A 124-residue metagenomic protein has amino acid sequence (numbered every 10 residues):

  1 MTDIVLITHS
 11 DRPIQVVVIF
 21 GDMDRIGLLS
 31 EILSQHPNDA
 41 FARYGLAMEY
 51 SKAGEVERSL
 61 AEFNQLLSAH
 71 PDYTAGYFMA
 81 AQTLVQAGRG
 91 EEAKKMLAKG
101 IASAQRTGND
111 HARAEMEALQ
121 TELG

Functional and structural regions predicted by a protein language model:
I32, Q65-L66, G100: Canonical positions in the second alpha-helix
